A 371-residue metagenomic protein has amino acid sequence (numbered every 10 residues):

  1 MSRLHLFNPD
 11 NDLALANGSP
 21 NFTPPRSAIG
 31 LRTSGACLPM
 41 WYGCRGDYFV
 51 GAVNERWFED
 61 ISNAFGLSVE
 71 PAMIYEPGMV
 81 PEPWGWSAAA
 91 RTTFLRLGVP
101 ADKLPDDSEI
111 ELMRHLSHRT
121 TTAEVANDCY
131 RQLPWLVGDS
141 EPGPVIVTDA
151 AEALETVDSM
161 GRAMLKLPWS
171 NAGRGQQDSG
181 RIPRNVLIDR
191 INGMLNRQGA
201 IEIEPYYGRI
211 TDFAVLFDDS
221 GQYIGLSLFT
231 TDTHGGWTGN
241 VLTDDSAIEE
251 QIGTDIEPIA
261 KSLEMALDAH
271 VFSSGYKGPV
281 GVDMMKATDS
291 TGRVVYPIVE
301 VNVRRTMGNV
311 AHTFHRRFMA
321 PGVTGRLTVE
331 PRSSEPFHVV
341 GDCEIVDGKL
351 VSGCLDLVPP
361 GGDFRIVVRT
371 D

Functional and structural regions predicted by a protein language model:
M1-M40: N-terminal-proximal low-complexity accessory segments that begin disordered and transition into the first
I29-Y42, V50-E155, S159: Conserved N-proximal alpha/beta basic substrate-recognition cap immediately N-terminal to, or forming the N-lobe
G143-I146, A163-L187, T211-A214, T233-Q251: Glycine-rich phosphate-binding loop of ATP-grasp-fold ATP-dependent ligases
V147, V157-D178, G199-R209, V282 (+1 more regions): ATP-grasp fold ATP-binding core
G161, R184-G236, M285-I298: Phosphate-binding site of ATP-dependent enzymes
N196-A200, P205, W237-V294, R332-S334 (+1 more regions): A long amphipathic alpha-helix within ATP-dependent nucleotide-binding catalytic cores
V215-A266, N302-V329: ATP-dependent carboxylate/phosphate-activation module, predominantly the ATP-grasp catalytic core and closely related
M319-D371: Peripheral (often C-terminal) accessory segments that flank ATP-dependent C-N-forming ligase machineries
